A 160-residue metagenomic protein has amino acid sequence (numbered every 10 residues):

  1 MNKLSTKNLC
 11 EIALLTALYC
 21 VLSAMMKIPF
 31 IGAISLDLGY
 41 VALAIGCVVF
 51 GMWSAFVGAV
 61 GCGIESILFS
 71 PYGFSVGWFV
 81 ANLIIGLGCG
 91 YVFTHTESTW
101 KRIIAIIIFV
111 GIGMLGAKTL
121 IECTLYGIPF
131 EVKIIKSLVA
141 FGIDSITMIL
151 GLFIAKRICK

Functional and structural regions predicted by a protein language model:
M1-K160: Loop-helix junctions at membrane interfaces
